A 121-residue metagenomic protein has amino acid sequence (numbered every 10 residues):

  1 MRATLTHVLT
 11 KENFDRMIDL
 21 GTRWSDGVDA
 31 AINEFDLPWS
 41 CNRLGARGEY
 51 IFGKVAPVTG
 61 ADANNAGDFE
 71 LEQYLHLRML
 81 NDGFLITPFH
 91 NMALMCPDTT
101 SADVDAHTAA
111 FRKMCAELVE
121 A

Functional and structural regions predicted by a protein language model:
M1-D36: Active-site C-terminal subdomain of aminotransferase-like
R2, F14, R43-F52, M92-D98: A short beta-alpha structural unit
T6-K11, D19, R78-A121: PLP-dependent enzyme catalytic core of the Aspartate aminotransferase-like
F14, I18, N64-F69, P97: Hydrophobic alpha-helical scaffolding
R16, S40-N42, T87: Short, surface-exposed helix-loop/turn micro-motifs enriched in polar/charged residues
T22-S25, F35-L75: Conserved PLP-binding catalytic core of the aspartate aminotransferase-like
D29, H76-L77: Short glycine-/small-residue-rich flexible loop motifs, especially phosphate/cofactor-binding loops
